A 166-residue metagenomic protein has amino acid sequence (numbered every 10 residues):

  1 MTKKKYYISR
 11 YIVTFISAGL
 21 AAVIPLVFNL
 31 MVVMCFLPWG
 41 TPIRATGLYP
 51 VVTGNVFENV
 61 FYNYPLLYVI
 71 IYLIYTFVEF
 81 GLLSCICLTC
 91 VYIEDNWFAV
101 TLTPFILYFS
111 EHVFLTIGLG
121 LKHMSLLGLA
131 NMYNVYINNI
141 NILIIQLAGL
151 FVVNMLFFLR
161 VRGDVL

Functional and structural regions predicted by a protein language model:
M1, C85-E94: Generic transmembrane alpha-helix motif of multi-pass integral membrane proteins
M1-Y11: Interfacial "coupling" helices/loops that link adjacent transmembrane helices in transporter permeases
Y11-L88, L127-Q146: Secretory targeting signals
A21, P25, N29, V33 (+2 more regions): Structural signal for membrane-spanning alpha-helices in multi-pass inner-membrane proteins, emphasizing helix cores
L37-V51, I106-K122: Juxtamembrane non-transmembrane "cap" segments at the membrane-aqueous interface of multi-pass membrane proteins
T89, I93, A148-L166: Junction motif at the cytosolic side of a transmembrane helix
W97-E111, G149-L150: Central hydrophobic cores of alpha-helical transmembrane segments in multi-pass integral membrane proteins
H112-V135, N139-L156: Extracytoplasmic/secretory soluble proteins
